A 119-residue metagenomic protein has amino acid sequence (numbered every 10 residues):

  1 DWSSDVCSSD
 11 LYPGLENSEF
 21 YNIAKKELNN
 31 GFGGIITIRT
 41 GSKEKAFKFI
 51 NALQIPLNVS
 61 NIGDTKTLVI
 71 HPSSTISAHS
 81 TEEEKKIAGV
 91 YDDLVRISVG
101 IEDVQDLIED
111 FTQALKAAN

Functional and structural regions predicted by a protein language model:
D1-S8: Short, small-residue-biased leader/transition segments that mark boundaries at the very start of proteins
W2, N30-G31, G89: A generic fold-level signal
C7, F32-G33, Y91-D93: Short coil/turn connectors at secondary-structure junctions
D10-S74: Conserved PLP-binding catalytic core of the aspartate aminotransferase-like
N51, T67-N119: PLP-dependent enzyme catalytic core of the Aspartate aminotransferase-like
